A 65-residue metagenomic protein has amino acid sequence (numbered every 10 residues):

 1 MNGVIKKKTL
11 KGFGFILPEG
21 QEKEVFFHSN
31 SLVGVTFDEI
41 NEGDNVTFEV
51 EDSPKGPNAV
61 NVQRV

Functional and structural regions predicted by a protein language model:
M1-L10: Structural detector for short beta-strands of small beta-barrel domains
T9, G20, D52-P54: A generic beta-sheet turn/junction motif
K11-I16: Short aromatic-glycine-enriched beta-strand elements
E22-E24, P57: Short, mixed charged/polar active-site loops that provide acid/base catalysis or chelate metal/phosphate cofactors
E24-T36: Beta-strand/loop nucleic-acid-binding surfaces
V35-T47: Short nucleic-acid-contacting surface segments enriched for D/E, G, S/T with interspersed K/R
E51-V65: OB-fold/S1-family single-stranded nucleic acid-binding modules
